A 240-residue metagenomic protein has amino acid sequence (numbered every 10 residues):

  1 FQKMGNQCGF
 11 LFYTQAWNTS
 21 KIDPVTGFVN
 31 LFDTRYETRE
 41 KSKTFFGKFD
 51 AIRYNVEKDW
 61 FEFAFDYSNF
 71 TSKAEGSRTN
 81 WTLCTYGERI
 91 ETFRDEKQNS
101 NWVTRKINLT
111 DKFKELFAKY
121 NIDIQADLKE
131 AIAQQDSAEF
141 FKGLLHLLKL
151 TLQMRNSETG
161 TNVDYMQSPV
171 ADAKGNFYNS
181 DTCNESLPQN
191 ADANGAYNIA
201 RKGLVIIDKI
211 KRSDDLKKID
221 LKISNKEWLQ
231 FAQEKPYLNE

Functional and structural regions predicted by a protein language model:
F1-E240: Positively charged, helix-rich recognition surfaces that bind polyanionic ligands
